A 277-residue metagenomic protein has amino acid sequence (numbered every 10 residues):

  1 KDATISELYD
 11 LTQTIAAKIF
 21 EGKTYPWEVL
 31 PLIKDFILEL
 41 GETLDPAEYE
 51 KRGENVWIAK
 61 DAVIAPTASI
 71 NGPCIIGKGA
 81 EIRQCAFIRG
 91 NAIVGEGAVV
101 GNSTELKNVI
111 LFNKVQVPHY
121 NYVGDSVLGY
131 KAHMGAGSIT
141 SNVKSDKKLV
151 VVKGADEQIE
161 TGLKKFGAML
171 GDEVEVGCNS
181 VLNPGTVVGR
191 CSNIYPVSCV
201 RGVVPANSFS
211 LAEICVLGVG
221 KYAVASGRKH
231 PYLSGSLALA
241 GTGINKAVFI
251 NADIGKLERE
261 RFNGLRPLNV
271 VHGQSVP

Functional and structural regions predicted by a protein language model:
K1-N55, K60, C191, V197 (+2 more regions): Terminal amphipathic alpha-helical/low-complexity segments used for targeting or macromolecular assembly
I15-F20, L111-K114, P118-G227, G255: Glycine-rich hexapeptide-repeat left-handed beta-helix
Y25, A62, A80, V109 (+1 more regions): Conserved hydrophobic/aromatic pocket- or pore-lining residues that grip, position, or stack substrates in active sites
R52-P73, R201-G202: N-terminal capping/interface segment
W57, I75, I93, M169 (+1 more regions): ABC ATPase A-loop
I64-S103: Glycine-rich active-site/cofactor-binding loop and its immediate structural neighborhood
P73-C74, A80, T104, V109 (+2 more regions): Pentapeptide-repeat beta-helix register
